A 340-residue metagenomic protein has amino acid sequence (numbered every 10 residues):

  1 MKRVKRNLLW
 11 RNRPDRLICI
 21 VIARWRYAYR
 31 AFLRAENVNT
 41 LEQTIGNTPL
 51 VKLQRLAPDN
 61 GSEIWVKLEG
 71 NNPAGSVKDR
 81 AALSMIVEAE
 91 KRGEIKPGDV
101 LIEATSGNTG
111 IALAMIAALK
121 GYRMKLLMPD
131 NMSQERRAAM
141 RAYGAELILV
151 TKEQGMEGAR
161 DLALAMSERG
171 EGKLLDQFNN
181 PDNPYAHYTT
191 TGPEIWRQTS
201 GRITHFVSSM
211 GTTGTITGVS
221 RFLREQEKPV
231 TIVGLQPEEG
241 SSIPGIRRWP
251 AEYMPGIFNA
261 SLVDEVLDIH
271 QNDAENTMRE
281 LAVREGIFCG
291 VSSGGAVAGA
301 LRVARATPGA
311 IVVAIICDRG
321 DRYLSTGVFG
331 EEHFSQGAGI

Functional and structural regions predicted by a protein language model:
V4-N7, I95: Short N-terminal alpha-helical targeting/association segments
R11-W25, Y29-I340: PLP-dependent amino-acid enzyme catalytic core
